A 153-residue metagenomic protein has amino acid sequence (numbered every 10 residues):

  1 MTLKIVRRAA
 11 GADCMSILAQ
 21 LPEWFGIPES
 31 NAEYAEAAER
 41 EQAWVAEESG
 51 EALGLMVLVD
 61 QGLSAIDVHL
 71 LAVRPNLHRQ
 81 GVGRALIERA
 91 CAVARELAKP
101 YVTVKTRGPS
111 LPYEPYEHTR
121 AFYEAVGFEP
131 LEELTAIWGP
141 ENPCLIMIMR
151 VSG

Functional and structural regions predicted by a protein language model:
I5-L70, R74, I87-E88, V93 (+3 more regions): Acetyl-CoA-dependent GNAT
E41, N142-I146: Short hydrophobic/aromatic beta-strand or adjacent loop that forms the aromatic wall/cage of a ligand/substrate-binding
L71-R79, G108-S110: A short, internal acetyl-CoA/4′-phosphopantetheine-binding micro-motif in the GNAT/acyltransferase core
A94-P115: Conserved GNAT acetyl-CoA-binding A-motif
Y116-T119, E133-P143: Short glycine/proline-centered loop/turn elements that form peptide/ligand docking sites
R120-F122, R150: Short, hinge-like loop/turn segments at secondary-structure boundaries
Y123, F128: Conserved active-site tyrosine of GNAT-family acetyltransferases
